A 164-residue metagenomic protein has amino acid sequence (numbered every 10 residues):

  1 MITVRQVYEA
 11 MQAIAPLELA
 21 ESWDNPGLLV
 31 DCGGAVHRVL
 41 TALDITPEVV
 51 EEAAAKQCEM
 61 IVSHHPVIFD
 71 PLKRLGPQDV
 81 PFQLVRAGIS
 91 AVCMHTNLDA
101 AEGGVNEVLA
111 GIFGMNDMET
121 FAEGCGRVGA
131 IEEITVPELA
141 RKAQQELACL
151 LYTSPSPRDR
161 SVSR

Functional and structural regions predicted by a protein language model:
R5-E18, S22-V62, V67-T120, A130-E138: Active-site loop-to-helix "anion-binding N-cap" substructures in soluble metabolic enzymes
A13, K142-Q145: Residues within well-ordered alpha-helical secondary structure of globular protein domains
T120-E123, Q144: Beta-strand->loop->alpha-helix junctions that form or flank phosphate-binding loops in nucleotide-handling enzymes
Q144-S154: A mid-sequence, solvent-exposed acidic-amphipathic segment
Y152-R164: Single conserved hydrophobic/aromatic residue that forms the stacking wall/gate of nucleotide- or nucleobase-binding
